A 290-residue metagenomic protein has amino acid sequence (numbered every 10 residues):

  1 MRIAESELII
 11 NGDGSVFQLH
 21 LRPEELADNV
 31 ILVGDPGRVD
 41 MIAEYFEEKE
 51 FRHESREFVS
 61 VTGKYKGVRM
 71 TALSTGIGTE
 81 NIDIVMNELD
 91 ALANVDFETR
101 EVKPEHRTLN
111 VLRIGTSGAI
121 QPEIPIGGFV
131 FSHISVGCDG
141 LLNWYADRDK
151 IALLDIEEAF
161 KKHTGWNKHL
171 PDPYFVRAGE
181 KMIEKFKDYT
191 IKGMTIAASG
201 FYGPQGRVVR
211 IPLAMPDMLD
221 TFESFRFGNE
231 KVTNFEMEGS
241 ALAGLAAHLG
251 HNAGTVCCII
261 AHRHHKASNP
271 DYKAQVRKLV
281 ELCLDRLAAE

Functional and structural regions predicted by a protein language model:
M1-Y174: Metabolite-binding pocket within alpha/beta catalytic cores that recognizes anionic/polar moieties
H20-E25, S199-Q205, R277-D285: Intrinsically disordered, low-complexity segments enriched in small residues
L32, V39, T75-I82, M86 (+5 more regions): Generic structural signal for well-ordered, non-membrane alpha-helical segments in soluble metabolic enzymes
G118, S135, I196-G203, A241 (+1 more regions): Glycine-rich beta-alpha junction loops
D155-F227: Active-site rim beta-loop-alpha module in soluble metabolic enzymes
L219-N229, F235, G239-L245: A short, acidic, amphipathic alpha-helical segment used as a generic capping/interface helix at domain edges
S240-D271: Zn-dependent metallopeptidase/amidohydrolase metal-coordination segment
H262-E290: His/Asp/Glu-rich mid-to-C-terminal helical/loop segments that flank catalytic regions of hydrolases
